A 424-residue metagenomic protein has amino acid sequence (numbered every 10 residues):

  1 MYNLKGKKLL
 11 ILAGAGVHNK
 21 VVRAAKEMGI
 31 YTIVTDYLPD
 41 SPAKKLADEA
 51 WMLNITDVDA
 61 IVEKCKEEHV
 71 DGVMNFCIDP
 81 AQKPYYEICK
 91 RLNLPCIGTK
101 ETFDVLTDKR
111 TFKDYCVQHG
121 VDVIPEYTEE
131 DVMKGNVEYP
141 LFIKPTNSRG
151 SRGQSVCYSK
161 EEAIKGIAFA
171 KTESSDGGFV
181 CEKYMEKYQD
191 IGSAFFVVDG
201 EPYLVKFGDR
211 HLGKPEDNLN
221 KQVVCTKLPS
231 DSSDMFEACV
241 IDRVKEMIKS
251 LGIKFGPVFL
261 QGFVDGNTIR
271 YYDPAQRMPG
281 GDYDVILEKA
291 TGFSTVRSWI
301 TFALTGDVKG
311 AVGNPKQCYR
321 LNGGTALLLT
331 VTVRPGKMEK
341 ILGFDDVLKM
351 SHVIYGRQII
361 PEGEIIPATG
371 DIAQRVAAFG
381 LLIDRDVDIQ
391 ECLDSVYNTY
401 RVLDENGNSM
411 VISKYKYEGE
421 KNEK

Functional and structural regions predicted by a protein language model:
M1-T102, G306-K309, P315-K316, L321-N322 (+2 more regions): ATP-binding N-terminal substructure of ATP-dependent carboxylate-amine bond-forming enzymes
V105-V180, E186, V198-G200, L228-D242 (+2 more regions): Active-site nucleotide/adenylate-binding loops and adjacent lid/helix of ATP-dependent enzymes
S155, E288, V376-D384: Short, well-ordered beta-strand elements within core beta-sheets of diverse protein domains
E182, K254-G266, A311, V411-Y415: A short glycine-rich, hydrophobically flanked beta-strand micro-motif that places a catalytic Asp/Glu for divalent metal
K183-D190, A194-I253, P257, V264 (+3 more regions): ATP-dependent carboxylate/phosphate-activation module, predominantly the ATP-grasp catalytic core and closely related
V258, V347-E364: A structural supersecondary motif
V308-H352: A glycine-rich beta-turn/hairpin centered on an aromatic-Pro dipeptide
